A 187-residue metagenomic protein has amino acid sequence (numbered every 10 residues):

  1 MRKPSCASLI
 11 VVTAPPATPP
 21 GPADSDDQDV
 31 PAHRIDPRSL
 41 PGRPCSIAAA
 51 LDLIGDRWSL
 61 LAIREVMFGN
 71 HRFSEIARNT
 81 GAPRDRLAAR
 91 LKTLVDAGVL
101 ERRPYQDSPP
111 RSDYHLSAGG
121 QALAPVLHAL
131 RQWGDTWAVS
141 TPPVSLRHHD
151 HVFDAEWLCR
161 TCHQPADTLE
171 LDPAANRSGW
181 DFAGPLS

Functional and structural regions predicted by a protein language model:
M1-D29, D135-S187: C-terminal regulatory/oligomerization modules of transcriptional regulators
Q28-L51: Short, Lys/Arg-enriched N-terminal segment that forms or immediately precedes the first helix of a structured domain
P44-R86, P185-S187: N-terminal helix-turn-helix DNA-binding core of bacterial DNA-binding proteins
G55, Q106-L127: Basic, amphipathic "hinge/linker" alpha-helix immediately C-terminal to the N-terminal HTH DNA-binding motif
L60, A97, V126-W137: Alpha-helical linker/hinge and terminal dimerization helices associated with HTH transcriptional regulators
F73-Y105, P109: Canonical helix-turn-helix DNA-binding module
N79, D113-H115, S145: Short aromatic/hydrophobic contact patches that present stacked aromatics for nucleic-acid/ligand binding
